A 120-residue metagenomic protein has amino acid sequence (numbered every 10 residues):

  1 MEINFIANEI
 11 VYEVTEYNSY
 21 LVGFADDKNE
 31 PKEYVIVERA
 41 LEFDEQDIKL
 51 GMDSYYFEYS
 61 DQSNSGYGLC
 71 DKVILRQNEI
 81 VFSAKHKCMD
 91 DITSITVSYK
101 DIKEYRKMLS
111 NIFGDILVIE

Functional and structural regions predicted by a protein language model:
M1-E30: Charge-rich, low-complexity N-terminal segments
N8-T15, Q46-I48, C70-L75: Short, exposed beta-strand/loop patches in secreted or surface proteins that constitute
I10, Y17, S60-N64, K87 (+1 more regions): Short linear sequence elements within intrinsically disordered, low-complexity coil regions
E30-F43, F82: Broad, structure-driven detector of short, well-ordered beta-strand segments within folded domains
R39-D47, S60-S63: Compact, well-ordered interaction domains used in eukaryotic information-processing assemblies
G51-K103: Amphipathic protein-protein interaction modules
I102-D115: C-terminal partner/receptor-binding element of secreted or periplasmic proteins
I116-E120: Short glycine-rich, low-complexity/disordered patches
